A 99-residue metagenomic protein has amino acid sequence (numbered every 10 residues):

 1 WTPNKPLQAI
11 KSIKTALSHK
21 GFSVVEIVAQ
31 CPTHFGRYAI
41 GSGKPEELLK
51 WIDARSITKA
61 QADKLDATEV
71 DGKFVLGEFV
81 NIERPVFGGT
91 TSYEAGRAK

Functional and structural regions predicted by a protein language model:
W1-T15: Conserved thiamine diphosphate
K14-G21, Q30-T33: Generic secondary-structure signature for well-ordered alpha-helical cores
V28-K99: Flexible, low-complexity linker and terminal segments
